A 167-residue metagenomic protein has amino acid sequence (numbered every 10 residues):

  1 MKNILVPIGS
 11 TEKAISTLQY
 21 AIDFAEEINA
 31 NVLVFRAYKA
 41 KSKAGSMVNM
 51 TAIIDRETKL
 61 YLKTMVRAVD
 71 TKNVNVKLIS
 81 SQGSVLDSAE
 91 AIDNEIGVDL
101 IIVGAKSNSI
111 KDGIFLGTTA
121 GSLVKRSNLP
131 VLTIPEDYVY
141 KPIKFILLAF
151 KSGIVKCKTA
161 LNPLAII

Functional and structural regions predicted by a protein language model:
M1-V48, F145-I167: Small/aliphatic-rich secondary-structure junction motif
L18, A52-K63, L161: Short, surface-exposed alpha-helical segments at coil->helix boundaries
A30-N31, V74, V98, L129: Short glycine/serine/threonine/alanine-rich loop segments
L33-F35, K77-S81, L132: General small-molecule cofactor/ligand-binding pocket signal
K41-S42, L86, I110, K141: Generic structural signal for helix capping and beta-alpha/helix-loop junctions
M50, R67-I101, N108: Structural beta-alpha unit
M50-I53, I96, T119-A120, L148-K151: Short, hinge-like loop/turn segments at secondary-structure boundaries
A89-V139: Gly/Ser-rich helix-loop-strand patches that form or flank binding pockets for ribonucleotide-derived cofactors
